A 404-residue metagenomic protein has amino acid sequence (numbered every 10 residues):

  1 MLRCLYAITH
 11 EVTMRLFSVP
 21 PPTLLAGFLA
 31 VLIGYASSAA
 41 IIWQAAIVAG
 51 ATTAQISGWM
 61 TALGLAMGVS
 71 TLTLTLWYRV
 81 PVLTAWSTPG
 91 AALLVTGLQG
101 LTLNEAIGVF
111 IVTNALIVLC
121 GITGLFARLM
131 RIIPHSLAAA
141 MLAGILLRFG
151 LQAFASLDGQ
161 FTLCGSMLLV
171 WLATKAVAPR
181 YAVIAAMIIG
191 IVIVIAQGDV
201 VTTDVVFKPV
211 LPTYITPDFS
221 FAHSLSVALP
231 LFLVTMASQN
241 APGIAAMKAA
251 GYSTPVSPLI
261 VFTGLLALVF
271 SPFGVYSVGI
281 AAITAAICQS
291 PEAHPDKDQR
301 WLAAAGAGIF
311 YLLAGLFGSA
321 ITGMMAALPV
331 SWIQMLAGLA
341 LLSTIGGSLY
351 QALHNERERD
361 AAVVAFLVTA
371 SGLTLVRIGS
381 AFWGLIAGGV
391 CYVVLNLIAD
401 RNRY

Functional and structural regions predicted by a protein language model:
L5-S57, I184-V256: Helix-loop-helix hairpins and the membrane-proximal interhelical loops of multi-pass alpha-helical transport proteins
R15-F17, T23-I42, T61-L142, T254-L342: Helix-loop-helix junctions within the multi-pass membrane cores of secondary transporters/permeases
P21, G34, S38, G58 (+20 more regions): Generic structural signal for well-ordered, non-membrane alpha-helical segments in soluble metabolic enzymes
A45, L94, L129, G150-F154 (+3 more regions): Hydrophobic alpha-helical interface/terminus motif in multipass membrane transporters
A51-T52, F126, R180, Y252-S253 (+2 more regions): Short coil/loop linkers at secondary-structure junctions
Q99-V205, G306-Y404: Membrane-embedded alpha-helical modules
K175-A178, G251-Y252, P295: Membrane-interface helix-boundary motifs at transmembrane edges
